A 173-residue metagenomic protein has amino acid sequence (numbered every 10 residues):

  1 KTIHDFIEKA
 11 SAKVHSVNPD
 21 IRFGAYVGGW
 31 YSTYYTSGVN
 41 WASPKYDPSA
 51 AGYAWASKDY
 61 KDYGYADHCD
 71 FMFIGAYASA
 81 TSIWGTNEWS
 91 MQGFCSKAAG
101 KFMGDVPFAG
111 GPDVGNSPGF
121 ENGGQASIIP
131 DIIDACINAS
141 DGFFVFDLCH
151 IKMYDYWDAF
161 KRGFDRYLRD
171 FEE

Functional and structural regions predicted by a protein language model:
K1: Aromatic- and acidic-residue-enriched carbohydrate-binding clefts of CAZyme catalytic domains
H4-I7, S11, P130-I133: Extracytoplasmic/secreted envelope proteins and their assembly/folding machinery, especially bacterial periplasmic
I7-R22, S96-G104: Surface-exposed amphipathic alpha-helices with a cationic face
S16-E88: Substrate-binding cleft/loops of secretory-pathway carbohydrate-active enzymes
S57-E173: Substrate-binding cleft of secreted/luminal carbohydrate-active enzymes
